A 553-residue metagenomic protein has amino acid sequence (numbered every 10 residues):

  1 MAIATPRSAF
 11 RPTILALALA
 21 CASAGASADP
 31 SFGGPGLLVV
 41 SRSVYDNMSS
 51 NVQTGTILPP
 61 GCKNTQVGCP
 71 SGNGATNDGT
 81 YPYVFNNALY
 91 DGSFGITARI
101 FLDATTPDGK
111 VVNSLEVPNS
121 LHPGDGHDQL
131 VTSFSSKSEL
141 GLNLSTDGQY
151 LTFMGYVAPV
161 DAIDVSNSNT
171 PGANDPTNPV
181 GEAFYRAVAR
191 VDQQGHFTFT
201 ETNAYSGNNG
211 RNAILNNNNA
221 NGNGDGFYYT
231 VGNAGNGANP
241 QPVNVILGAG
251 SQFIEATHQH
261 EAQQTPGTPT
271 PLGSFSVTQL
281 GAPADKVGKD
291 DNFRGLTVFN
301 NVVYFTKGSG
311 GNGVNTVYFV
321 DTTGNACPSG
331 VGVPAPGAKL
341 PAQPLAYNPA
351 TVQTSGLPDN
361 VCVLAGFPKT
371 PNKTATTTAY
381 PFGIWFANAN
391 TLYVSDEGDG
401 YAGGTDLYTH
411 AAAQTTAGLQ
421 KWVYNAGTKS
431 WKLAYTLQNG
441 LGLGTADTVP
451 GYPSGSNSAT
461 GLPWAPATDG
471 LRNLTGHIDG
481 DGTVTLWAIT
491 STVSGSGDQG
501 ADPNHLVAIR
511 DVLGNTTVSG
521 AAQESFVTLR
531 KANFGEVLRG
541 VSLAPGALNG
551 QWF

Functional and structural regions predicted by a protein language model:
A2-I14: Bacterial N-terminal signal peptides that target proteins for export
L15-A16, A26: Cleavable N-terminal signal peptides
C21-G25: N-terminal signal peptide c-region/cleavage motif recognized by signal peptidases
D29-F553: Beta-propeller fold recognition
